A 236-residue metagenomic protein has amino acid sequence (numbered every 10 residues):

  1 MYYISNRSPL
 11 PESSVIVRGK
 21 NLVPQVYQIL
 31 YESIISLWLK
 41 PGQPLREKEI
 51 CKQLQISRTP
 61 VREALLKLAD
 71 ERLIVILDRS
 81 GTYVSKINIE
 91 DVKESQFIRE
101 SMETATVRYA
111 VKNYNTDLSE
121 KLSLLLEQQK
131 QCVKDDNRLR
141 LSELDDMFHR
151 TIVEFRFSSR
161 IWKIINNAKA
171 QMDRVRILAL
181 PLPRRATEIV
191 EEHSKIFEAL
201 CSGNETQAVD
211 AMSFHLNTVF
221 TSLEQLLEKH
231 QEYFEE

Functional and structural regions predicted by a protein language model:
M1-K112, L118, F220, E224-E236: Short linear motifs at protein or domain termini
N21, S119-E120, R184-E188: Short helix-capping and inter-helix turn/linker motifs at the boundaries of alpha-helical repeat units
I35, R62, A69, V153 (+2 more regions): Short, surface-exposed helix/turn micro-motifs that flank interaction/cofactor sites
I56, R184, G203: Residue-level signal for the nucleotide or nucleotide-sugar donor/cofactor binding architecture
D70, I74-V75, A168-A170, R184-T187: Mobile beta-alpha loop/short-helix "lid" or hinge segments that flank ligand
N88-I89, V175-A179: Short alpha-helical transmembrane interface motifs in multi-pass membrane proteins
S95, T116-I177, E191-A199, Q207-T218: Conserved amphipathic alpha-helical segments that form helical-bundle/coiled-coil interaction surfaces
V111-K112, F157, P181-L182: Short helix-capping/hinge motifs at transmembrane helix termini and TM-loop junctions
